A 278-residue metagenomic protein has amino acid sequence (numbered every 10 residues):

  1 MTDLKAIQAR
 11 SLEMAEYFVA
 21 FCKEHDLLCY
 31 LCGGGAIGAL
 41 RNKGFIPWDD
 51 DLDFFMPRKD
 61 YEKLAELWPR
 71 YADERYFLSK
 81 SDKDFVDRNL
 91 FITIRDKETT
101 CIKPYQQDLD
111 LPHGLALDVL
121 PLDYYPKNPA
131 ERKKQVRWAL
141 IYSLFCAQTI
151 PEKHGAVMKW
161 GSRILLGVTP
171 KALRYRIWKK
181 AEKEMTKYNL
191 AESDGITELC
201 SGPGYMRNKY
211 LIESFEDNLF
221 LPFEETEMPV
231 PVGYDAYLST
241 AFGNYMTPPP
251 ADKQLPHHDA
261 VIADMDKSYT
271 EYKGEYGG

Functional and structural regions predicted by a protein language model:
M1-A9, I46-D53: The substrate-binding groove and active-site-proximal loops of carbohydrate-active enzymes, especially glycoside
T2-H25, W68-K127, A147-A241, P248-G278: Conserved catalytic core of two-metal-ion nucleotidyltransferases
V19-L52, M56, Y61-E62, E213 (+1 more regions): Active-site nucleotide-donor binding segment shared across nucleotidyl transfer reactions
W48-K59, I141-W160: Short N-terminal signal/transit or membrane-insertion segments and the immediately adjacent low-complexity/disordered
A65: A short local structural element in Rossmann-fold oxidoreductases
P129-K134: A short secondary-structure junction signal
V136-A139: Short, His- and charge-rich active-site/binding loops that engage polyanionic ligands
